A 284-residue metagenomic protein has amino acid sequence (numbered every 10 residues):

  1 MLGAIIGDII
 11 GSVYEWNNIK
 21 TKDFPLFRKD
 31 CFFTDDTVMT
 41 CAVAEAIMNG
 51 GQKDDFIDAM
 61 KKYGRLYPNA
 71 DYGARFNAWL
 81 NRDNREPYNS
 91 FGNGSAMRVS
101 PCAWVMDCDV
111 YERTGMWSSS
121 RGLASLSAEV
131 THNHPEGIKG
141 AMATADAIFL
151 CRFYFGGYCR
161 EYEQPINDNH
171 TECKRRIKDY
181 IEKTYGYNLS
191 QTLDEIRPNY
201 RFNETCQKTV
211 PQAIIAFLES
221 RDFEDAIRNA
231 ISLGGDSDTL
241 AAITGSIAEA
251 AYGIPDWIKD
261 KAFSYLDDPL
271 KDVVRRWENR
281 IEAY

Functional and structural regions predicted by a protein language model:
M1-Y284: Structured, active/binding-site neighborhoods that engage oxygen-rich ligands
